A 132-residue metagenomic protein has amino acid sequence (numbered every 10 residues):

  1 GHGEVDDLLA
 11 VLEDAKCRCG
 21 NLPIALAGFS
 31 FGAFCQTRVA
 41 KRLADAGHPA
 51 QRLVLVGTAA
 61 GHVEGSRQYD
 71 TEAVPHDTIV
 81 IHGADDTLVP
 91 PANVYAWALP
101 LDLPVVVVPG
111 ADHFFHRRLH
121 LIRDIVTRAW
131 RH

Functional and structural regions predicted by a protein language model:
G1-R18: Alpha/beta-hydrolase active-site loop
A27-Q36: Gly/Ala-rich beta-loop-alpha elbow adjacent to hydrolase catalytic centers
V54-V63, G83: Active-site nucleophile loop of the alpha/beta-hydrolase fold
H62, A84-V89, H113-F114: Acidic catalytic loop of the alpha/beta-hydrolase fold
V74, V80-H82, D86: Short beta-strand/loop motif that positions the catalytic acidic residue of the alpha/beta-hydrolase fold
A84-L103: Conserved loop-alpha-helix segment in the C-terminal half of the alpha/beta-hydrolase fold that carries the catalytic
L99-F114: Catalytic histidine neighborhood in serine/cysteine hydrolases with alpha/beta-hydrolase-type architecture
A111-R123: Catalytic histidine-centered segment of alpha/beta-hydrolase-like enzymes
